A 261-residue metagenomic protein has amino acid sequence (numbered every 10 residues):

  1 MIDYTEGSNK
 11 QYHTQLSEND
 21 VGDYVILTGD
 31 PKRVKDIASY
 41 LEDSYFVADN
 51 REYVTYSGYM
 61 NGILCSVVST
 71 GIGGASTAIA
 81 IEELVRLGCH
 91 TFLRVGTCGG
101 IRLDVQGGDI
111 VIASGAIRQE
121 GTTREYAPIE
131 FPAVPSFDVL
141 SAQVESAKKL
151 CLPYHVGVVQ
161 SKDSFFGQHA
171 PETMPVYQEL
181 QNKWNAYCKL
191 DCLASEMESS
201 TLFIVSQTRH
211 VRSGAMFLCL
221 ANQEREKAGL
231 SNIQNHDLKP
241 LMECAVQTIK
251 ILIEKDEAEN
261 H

Functional and structural regions predicted by a protein language model:
M1-A142: Metabolite-binding pocket within alpha/beta catalytic cores that recognizes anionic/polar moieties
T28-K32, I72-I79, L87, V134-A142 (+5 more regions): Conserved active-site and cofactor/substrate-binding residues in soluble primary-metabolism enzymes
S44-D49, C151-V158, E254-H261: Flexible, glycine/charged-enriched surface loops at secondary-structure junctions
H90-T91, L193, R212: Short acidic/polar active-site loop segments enriched in Thr and Asp
A133-D191: Active-site rim beta-loop-alpha module in soluble metabolic enzymes
A142-L150, V205, C244-K255: Generic non-transmembrane alpha-helical segments
S200-Q234: Zn-dependent metallopeptidase/amidohydrolase metal-coordination segment
Q223-H261: His/Asp/Glu-rich mid-to-C-terminal helical/loop segments that flank catalytic regions of hydrolases
